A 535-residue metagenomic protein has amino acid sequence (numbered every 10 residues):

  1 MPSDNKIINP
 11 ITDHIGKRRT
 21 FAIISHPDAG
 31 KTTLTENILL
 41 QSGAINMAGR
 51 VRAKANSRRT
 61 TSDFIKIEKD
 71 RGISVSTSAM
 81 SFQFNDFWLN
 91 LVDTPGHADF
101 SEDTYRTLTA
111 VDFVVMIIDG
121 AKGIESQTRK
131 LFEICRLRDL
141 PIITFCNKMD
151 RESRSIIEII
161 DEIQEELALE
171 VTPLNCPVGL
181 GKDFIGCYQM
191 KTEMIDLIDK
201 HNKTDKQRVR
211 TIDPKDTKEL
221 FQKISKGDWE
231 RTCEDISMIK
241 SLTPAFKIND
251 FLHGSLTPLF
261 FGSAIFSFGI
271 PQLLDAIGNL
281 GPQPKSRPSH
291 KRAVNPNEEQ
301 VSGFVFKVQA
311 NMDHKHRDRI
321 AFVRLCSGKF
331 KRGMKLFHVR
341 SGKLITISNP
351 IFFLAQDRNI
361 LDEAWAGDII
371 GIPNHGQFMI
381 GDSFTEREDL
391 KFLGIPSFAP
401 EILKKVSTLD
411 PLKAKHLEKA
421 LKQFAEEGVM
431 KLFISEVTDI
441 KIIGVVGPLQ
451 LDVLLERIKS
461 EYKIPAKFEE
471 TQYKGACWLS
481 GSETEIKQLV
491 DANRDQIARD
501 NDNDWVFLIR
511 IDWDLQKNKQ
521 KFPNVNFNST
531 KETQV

Functional and structural regions predicted by a protein language model:
M1-V535: Structural and coupling elements of P-loop NTPases
